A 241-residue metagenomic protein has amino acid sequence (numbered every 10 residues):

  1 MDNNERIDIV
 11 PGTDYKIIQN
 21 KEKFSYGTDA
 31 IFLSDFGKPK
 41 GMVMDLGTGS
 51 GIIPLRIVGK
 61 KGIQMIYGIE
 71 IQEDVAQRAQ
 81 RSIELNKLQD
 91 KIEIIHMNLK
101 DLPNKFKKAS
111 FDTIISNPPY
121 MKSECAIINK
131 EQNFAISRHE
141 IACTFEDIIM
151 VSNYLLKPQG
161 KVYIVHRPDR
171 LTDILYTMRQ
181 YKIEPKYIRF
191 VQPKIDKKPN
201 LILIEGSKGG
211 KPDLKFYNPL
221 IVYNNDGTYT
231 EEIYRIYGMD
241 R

Functional and structural regions predicted by a protein language model:
D2-P39: Class I SAM-dependent transferase core
P11, L88, R179-K182: Short, structurally constrained coil/turn elements that cap an alpha-helix or connect an alpha-helix to the following
I18, E93-I95, K186-R189: General small-molecule cofactor/ligand-binding pocket signal
E22-Y26, G47-S50, D196: Short glycine/threonine-rich catalytic loop with a Thr-x-Gly-x-Asp
F36-I127, M150: Conserved SAM/SAH cofactor-binding pocket of Class I
P118-D147: Mobile active-site "lid"/loop adjacent to the S-adenosyl-L-methionine
A142-P199: Conserved Class I SAM-dependent methyltransferase catalytic core
K198-R241: SAM/dcSAM-binding transferase cores
